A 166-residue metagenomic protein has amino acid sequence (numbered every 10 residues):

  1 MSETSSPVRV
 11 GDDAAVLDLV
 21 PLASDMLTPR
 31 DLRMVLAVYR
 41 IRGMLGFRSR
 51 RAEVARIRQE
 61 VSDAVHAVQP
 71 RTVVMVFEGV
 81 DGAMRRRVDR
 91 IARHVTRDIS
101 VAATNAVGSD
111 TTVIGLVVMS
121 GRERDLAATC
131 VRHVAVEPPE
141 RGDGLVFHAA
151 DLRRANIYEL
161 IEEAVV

Functional and structural regions predicted by a protein language model:
S2-P21, A37-V166: Glycine-rich nucleotide cofactor-binding loops and adjacent beta-alpha elements of adenine nucleotide/dinucleotide sites
P21-L32: Short acidic low-complexity segments
